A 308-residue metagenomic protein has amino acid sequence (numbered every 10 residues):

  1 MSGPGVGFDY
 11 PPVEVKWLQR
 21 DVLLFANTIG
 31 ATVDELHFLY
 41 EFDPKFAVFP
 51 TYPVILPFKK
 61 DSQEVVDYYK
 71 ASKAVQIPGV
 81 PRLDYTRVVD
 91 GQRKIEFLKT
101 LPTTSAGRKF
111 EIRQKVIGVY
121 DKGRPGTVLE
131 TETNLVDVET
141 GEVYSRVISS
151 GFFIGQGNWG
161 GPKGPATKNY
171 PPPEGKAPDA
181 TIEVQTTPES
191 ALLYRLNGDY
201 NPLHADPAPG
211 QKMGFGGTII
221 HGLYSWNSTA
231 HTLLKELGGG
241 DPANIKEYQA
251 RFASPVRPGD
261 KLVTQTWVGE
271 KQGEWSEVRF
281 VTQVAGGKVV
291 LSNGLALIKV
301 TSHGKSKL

Functional and structural regions predicted by a protein language model:
M1-F58, S149-I220: Catalytic strand-loop segment that frames the active site of acyl-thioester-processing enzymes
M1-K109, L237, G304-K307: Hydrophobic, proline/glycine-rich low-complexity stretches
M1-Y10, G91-I182, A253-L308: HotDog/MaoC-like acyl-thioester-processing domains
K16, R20, G126, Y224 (+1 more regions): Conserved active-site and cofactor/substrate-binding residues in soluble primary-metabolism enzymes
R87, P125-T127, P242: A generic structural micro-feature
A208-Q272, S276-K288: Catalytic-pocket segment enriched in acidic/His residues
